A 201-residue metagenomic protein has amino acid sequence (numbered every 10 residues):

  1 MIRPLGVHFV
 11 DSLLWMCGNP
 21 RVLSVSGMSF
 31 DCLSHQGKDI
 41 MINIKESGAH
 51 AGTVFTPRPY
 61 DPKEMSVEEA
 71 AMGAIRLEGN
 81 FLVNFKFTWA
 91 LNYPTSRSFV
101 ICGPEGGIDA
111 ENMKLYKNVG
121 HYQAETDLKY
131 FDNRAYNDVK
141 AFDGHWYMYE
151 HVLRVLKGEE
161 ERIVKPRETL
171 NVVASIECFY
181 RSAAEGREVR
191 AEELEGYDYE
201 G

Functional and structural regions predicted by a protein language model:
M1-L82, T88-Y93, R167, Y197: Rossmann-like dinucleotide-binding domain that binds NAD(P)(H)
R3, V7-D11, D143-E150, R167-A174: A structural signal for well-ordered alpha-helical segments within the folded catalytic domains of diverse enzymes
M16, G107, S182: Change "in soluble alpha/beta enzymes" to "in soluble alpha/beta proteins
H35-M41, R97-S98, N112-K114, G120-Y122 (+2 more regions): Short aromatic-enriched loop/helix-cap "lid" or pocket-rim segments at secondary-structure transitions that line
N43-E46, G103-E105, Y130, A183-E192: Juxtamembrane/interface motifs at transmembrane-helix termini
A49-Y147: NAD(P)-dinucleotide binding in Rossmann-like oxidoreductases
E78, H151-G201: C-terminal helix-rich "cap/oligomerization" subdomain common to oxidoreductases
